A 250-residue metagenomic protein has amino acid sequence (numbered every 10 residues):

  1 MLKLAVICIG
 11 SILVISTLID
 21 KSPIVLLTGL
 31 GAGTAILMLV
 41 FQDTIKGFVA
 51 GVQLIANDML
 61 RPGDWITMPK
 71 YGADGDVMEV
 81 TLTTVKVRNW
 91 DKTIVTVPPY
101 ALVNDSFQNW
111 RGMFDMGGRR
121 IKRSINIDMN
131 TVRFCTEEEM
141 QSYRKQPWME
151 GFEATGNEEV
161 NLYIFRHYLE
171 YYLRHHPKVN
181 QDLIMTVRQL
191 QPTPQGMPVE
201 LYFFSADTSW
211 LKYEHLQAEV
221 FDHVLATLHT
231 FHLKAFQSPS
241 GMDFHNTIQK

Functional and structural regions predicted by a protein language model:
M1-A56, W90, I94-R120: Membrane-contacting alpha-helices and adjoining membrane-interface segments in channel/transport-associated proteins
A5-C8, T17, F48, T83 (+4 more regions): Conserved, well-folded catalytic cores of nucleic-acid-processing and energy-transducing macromolecular machines
S11, D74, S124, I184-T186 (+1 more regions): Conserved beta-strand residues within beta-sheet cores
A35-I36, T84-K86, F134-C135, P194-G196 (+1 more regions): Flexible loop/turn segments at secondary-structure boundaries
A56-E159, Y163: Soluble accessory domains appended to multi-pass membrane transport proteins
K145-K250: Long, non-transmembrane cytosolic or organellar matrix-exposed soluble domains/tails of integral membrane proteins
